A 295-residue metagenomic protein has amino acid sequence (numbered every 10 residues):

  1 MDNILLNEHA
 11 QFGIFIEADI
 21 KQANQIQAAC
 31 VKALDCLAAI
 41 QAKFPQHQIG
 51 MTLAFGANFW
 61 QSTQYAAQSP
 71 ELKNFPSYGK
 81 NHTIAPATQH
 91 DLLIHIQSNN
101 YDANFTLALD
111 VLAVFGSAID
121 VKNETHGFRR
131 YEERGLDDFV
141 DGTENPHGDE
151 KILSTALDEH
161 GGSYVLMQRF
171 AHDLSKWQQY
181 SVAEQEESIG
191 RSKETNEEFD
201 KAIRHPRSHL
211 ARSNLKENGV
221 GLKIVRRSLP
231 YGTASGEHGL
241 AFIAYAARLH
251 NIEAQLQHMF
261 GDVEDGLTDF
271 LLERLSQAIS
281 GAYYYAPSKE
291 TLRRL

Functional and structural regions predicted by a protein language model:
M1-L295: Long, histidine/aromatic-enriched segments associated with O2/redox biology
